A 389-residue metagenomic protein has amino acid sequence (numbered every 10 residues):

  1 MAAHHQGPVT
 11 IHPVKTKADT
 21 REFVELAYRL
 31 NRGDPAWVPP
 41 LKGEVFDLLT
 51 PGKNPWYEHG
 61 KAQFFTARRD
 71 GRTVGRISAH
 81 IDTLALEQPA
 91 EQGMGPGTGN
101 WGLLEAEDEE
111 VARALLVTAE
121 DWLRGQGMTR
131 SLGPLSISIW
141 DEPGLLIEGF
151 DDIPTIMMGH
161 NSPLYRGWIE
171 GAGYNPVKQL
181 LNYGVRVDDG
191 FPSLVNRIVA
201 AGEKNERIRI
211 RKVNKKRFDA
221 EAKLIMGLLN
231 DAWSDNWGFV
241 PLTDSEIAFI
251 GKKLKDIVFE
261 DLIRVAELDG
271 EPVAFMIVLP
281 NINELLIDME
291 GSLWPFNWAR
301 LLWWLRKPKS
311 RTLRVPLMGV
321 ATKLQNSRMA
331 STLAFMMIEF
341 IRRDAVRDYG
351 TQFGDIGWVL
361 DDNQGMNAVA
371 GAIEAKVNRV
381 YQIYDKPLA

Functional and structural regions predicted by a protein language model:
A2-V9, G159-G238: Acyltransferase donor/substrate-recognition loop-hinge adjacent to the catalytic core
A3-D47, E120: TRNA-binding/sensing appendages of the translation machinery
T20, T73, T83-L86, I139-D141 (+5 more regions): Flexible loop/turn segments at secondary-structure boundaries
A27-R69, I77-E91, K212, K216-V320: A conserved beta-strand-loop-helix scaffold within acyl/acetyltransferase catalytic domains
K53, H80-L84, I287, A368-G371 (+2 more regions): Alpha-helical subdomain
Q88-G173, K178, M289-I373: Acyl-donor binding region in acyl/amide transferases
